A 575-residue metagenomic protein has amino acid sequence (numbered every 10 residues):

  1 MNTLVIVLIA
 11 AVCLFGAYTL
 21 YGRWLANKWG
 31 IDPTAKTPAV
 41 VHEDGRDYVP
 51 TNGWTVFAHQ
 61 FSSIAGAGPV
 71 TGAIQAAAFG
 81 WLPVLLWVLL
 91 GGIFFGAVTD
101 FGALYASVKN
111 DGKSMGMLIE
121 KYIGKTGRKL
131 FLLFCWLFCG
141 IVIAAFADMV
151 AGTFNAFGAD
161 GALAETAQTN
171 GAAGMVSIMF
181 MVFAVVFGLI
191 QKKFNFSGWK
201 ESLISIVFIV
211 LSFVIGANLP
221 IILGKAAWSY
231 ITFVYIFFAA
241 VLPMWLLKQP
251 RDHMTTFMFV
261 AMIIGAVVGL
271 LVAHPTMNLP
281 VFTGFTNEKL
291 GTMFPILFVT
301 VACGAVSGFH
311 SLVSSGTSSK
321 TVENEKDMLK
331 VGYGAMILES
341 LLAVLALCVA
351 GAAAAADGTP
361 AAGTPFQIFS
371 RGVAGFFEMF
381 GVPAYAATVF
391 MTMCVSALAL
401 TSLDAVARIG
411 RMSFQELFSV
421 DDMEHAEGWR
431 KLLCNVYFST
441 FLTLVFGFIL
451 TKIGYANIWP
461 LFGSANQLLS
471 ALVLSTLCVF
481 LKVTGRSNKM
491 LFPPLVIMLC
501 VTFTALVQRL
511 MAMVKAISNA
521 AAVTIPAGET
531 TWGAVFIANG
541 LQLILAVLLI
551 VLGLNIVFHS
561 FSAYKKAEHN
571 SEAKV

Functional and structural regions predicted by a protein language model:
N2, P69-V70, L82, I141-L163 (+12 more regions): Transmembrane helix-loop junctions in multi-pass membrane proteins
N2-T19, A76-S107, G116, G174-A184 (+4 more regions): Extracellular loop-to-transmembrane helix junctions
G16-G30, F134, G171-I215, K225-V272 (+3 more regions): Membrane-interface loop-to-helix entry segments
G16-V70, T256, T292, I296: Membrane-interface "cap" regions at the ends of multi-pass membrane proteins
R23-V49, G72-Q75, L85, L89 (+5 more regions): Flexible loop linkers connecting adjacent transmembrane helices in multi-pass alpha-helical membrane transporters
A67-I74, G91-T99, A103, S107-D111 (+5 more regions): Membrane-helix boundary/coupling elements in multi-pass transport proteins
F101, L270-G284, I337-G372: Extracellular/periplasmic helix-exit of transmembrane alpha-helices
K125-G140, G334-S340, A387, E416-K452: Loop-to-transmembrane helix boundary motifs in multi-pass membrane proteins
